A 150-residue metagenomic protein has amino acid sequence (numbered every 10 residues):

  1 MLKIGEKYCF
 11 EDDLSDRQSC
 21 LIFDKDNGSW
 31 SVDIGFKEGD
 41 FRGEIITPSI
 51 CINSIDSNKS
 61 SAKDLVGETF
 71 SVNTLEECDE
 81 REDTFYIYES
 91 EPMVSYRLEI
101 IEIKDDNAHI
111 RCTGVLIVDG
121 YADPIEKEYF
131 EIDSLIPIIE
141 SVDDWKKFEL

Functional and structural regions predicted by a protein language model:
M1-E89: An ectodomain-focused feature that recognizes extracytoplasmic/extracellular
M1-Y8, S95, V115-L150: Edge beta-strand at a domain terminus
K63-T69, N107-T113, D143-L150: Short, well-ordered strand-loop elements centered on a beta-strand within folded domains, enriched for acidic residues
F70-I132: Acidic, glycine-rich flexible loop segments
